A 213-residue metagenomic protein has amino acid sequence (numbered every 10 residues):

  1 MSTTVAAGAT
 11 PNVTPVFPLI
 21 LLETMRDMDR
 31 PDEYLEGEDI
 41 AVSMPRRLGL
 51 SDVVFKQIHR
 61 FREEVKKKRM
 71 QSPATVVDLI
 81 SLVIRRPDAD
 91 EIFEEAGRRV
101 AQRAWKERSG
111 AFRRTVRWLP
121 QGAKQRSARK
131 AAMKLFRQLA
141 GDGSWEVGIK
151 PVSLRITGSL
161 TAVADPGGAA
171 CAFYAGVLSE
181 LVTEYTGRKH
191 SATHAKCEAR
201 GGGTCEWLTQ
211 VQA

Functional and structural regions predicted by a protein language model:
M1-S153, L160-A169, G201-T204, A213: N-terminal accessory segment detector
G143, V147, Y185-K189, T193: Long, hydrophobic, amphipathic alpha-helical segments used as structural scaffolds
R155-T157, V177, E198: Non-catalytic recognition/regulatory regions in large multidomain proteins
A172-G187: Active-site helix/loop of acyl-thioester processing domains in fatty-acid/polyketide metabolism, spanning hotdog-fold
A192-V211: Beta-rich nucleic-acid/ligand-interaction surfaces
